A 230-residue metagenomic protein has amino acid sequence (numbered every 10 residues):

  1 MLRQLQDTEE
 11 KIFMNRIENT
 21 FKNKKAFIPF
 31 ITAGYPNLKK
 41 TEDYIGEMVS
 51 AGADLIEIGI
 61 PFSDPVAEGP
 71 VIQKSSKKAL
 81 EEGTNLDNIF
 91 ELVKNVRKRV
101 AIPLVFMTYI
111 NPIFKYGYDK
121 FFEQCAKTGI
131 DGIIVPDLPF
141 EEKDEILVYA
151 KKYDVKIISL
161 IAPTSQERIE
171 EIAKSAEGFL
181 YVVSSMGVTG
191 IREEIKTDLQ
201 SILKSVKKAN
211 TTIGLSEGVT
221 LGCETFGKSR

Functional and structural regions predicted by a protein language model:
I12-F30: N-terminal amphipathic alpha-helix/helix-capping segment at the start of soluble metabolic enzymes
F13-E18, D64-V71, T84-L92, F114-D119 (+4 more regions): Active-site-adjacent beta->alpha loops and helix N-cap segments on the catalytic face of soluble alpha/beta enzymes
K24-I28, R99-Y109, A150-L160, V206-G218: Short beta-strand/loop segments at the ligand-binding rim of alpha/beta enzyme cores
I28, E57, I134, L180-Y181: Conserved beta-strand positions in the central sheet of alpha/beta enzyme cores
P29, M48, G59, C125 (+1 more regions): Conserved, mostly hydrophobic/aromatic
T32-N37, M107-K115, P139-F140, L160-T164 (+1 more regions): Glycine-rich beta-to-alpha transition loops that act as phosphate-gripper elements at the mouths of alpha/beta enzyme
T41-E47, S165-K174, L215, V219-R230: Catalytic cores of alpha/beta
I56, I60-F62, Q73-V135: Active-site beta->alpha loop and helix N-cap motifs at the rims of alpha/beta catalytic domains
